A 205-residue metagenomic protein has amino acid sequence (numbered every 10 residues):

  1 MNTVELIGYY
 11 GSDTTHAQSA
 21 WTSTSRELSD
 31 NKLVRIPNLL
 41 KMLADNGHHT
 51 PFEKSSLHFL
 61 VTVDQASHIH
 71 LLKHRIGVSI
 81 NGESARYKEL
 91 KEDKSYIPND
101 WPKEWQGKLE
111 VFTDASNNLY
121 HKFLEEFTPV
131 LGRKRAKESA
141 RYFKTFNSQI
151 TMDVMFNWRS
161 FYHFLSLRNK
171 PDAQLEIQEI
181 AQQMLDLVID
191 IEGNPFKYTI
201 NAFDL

Functional and structural regions predicted by a protein language model:
M1-L205: Family-specific signature for flavin-dependent thymidylate synthase
